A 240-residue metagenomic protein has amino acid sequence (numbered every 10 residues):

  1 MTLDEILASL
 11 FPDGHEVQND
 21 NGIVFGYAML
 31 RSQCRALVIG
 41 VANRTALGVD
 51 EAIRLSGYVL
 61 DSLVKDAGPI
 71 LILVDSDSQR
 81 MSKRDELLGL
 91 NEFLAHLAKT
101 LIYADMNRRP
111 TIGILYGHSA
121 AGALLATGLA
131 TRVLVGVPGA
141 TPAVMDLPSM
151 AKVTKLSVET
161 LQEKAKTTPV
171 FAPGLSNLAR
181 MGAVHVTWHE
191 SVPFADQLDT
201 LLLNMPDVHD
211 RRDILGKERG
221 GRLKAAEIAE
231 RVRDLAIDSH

Functional and structural regions predicted by a protein language model:
M1-H15, V153, V158-H240: Amphipathic alpha-helical segments at domain termini/boundaries
G14-Q33: N-terminal short beta-loop-beta anion/metal-coordinating cradle
Y27-I53: STAS-typified acidic loop motif
R35-G40, R54-K83: A structural preference for short, pocket-lining loop segments at secondary-structure junctions
N43, D77-S78, H118-S119: Short, glycine/serine-rich, charged loops/turns that create anion-binding and catalytic segments at active sites
N43-L47, R80, E86: Surface-exposed cleft-lining segments at the edges of enzyme active sites
A52-L60, L94, G128: Short, hydrophobic/amphipathic alpha-helical packing segments that form internal helix faces or helix-helix interfaces
S82-Q197, D207-V208: Conserved catalytic cores of soluble enzyme domains, especially glycine-rich substrate-binding beta-alpha loops
